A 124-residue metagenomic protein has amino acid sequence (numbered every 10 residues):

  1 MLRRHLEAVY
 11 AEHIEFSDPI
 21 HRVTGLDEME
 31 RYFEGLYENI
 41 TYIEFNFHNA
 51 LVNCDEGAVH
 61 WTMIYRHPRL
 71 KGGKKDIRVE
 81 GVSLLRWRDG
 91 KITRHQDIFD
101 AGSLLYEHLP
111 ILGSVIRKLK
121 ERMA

Functional and structural regions predicted by a protein language model:
M1-R3, G25, K74, I111: General structural signal for secondary-structure boundaries
R3-E56: A solvent-exposed, acidic/Ser-Thr-rich amphipathic alpha-helical stretch
E38-A124: A beta-strand edge to alpha-helix "cap/lid" segment located at domain peripheries
